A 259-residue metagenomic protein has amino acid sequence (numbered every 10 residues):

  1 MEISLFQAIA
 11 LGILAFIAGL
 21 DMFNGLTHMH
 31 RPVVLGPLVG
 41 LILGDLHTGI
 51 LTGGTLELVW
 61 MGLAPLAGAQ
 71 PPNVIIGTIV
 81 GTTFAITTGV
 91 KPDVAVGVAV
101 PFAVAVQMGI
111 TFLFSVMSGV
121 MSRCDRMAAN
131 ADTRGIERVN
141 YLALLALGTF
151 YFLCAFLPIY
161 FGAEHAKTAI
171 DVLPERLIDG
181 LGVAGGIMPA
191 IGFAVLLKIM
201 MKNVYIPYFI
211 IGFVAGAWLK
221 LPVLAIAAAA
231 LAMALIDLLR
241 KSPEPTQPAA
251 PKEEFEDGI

Functional and structural regions predicted by a protein language model:
M1, S118-E137, R240-I259: Intrinsically disordered, low-complexity non-transmembrane regions of multi-pass membrane transporters
M1-P71: Hydrophobic transmembrane alpha-helices
F6-I9, D171-I259: C-terminal transmembrane helix-loop-helix hairpin of multi-pass membrane proteins
L11-A15, P32-L38, L56-W60, T78-T82 (+2 more regions): Hydrophobic, membrane-inserted alpha-helices
G36-V39, E57-A64, F102-I110, A215-W218 (+1 more regions): Alpha-helical transmembrane segments and their membrane-interface exit regions
I42-G49, T88-D93, K202-V204, A217-L224: Transmembrane helix interruption/hinge and helix-loop junction motifs
G54-R123: Hydrophobic, small-residue-rich transmembrane alpha-helices and their short perimembrane loops in multi-pass membrane
A95-P189, F193: Helix-loop-helix junctions within the multi-pass membrane cores of secondary transporters/permeases
